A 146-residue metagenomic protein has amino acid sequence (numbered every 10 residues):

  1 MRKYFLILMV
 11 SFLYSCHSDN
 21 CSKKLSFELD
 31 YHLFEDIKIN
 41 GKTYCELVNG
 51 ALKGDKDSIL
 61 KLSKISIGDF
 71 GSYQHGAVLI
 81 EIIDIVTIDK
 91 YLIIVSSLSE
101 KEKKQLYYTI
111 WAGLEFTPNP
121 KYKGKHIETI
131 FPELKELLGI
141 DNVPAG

Functional and structural regions predicted by a protein language model:
Y4-L13: Sec-dependent N-terminal signal peptides
H17-S18: Bacterial signal peptide processing site
C21-I39: N-terminal low-complexity, Pro/Thr/Ser-rich intrinsically disordered segments that act as propeptides or flexible
E28, K38-L47, Y73-G76: Boundary/linker elements of alpha-helical solenoid repeat scaffolds
L33-E35, E46, S63-G68: Second-shell loop/turn segments in exported
K53-S63, I88-V95: Amphipathic alpha-helical scaffolding segments comprising HEAT/armadillo-like alpha-solenoid repeats
F70-G146: Extracytoplasmic electrostatic interaction patches
